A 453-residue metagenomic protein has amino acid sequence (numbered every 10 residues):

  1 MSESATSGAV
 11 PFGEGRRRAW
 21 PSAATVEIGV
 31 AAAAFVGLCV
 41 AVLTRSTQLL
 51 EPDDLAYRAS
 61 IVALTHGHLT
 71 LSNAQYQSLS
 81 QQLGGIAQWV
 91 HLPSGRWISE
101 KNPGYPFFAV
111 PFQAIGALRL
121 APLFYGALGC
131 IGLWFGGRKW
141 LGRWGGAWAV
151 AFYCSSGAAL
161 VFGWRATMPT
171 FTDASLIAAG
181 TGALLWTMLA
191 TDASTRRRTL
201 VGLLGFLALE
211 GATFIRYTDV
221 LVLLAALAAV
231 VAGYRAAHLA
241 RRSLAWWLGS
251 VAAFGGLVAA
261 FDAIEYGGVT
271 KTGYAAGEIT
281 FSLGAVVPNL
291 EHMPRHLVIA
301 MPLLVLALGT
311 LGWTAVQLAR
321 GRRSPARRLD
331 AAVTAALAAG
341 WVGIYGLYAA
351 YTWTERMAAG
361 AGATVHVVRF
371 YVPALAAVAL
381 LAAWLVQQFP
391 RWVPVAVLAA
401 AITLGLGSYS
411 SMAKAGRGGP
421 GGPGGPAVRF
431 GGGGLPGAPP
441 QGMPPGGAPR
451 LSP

Functional and structural regions predicted by a protein language model:
M1-T44, Y234-R235, R242-S250, G312-A319 (+2 more regions): Start-transfer (signal-anchor) and selected internal transmembrane alpha helices of multi-pass inner/ER membrane
E27-A31, W144, T199-L203, L207 (+4 more regions): Signature aromatic-anchored transmembrane alpha helix within multi-pass, membrane-resident enzymes that catalyze glycan
V30, C130-A158, A174-S175, T195-R196 (+1 more regions): Transmembrane-helix signature of polytopic, membrane-embedded enzymes that assemble or transfer cell-envelope glycans
P52, A121-L128, W148-S155, A159-T187 (+3 more regions): Multi-pass, polyprenyl lipid-linked donor-dependent membrane glycosyltransferases
R58, V62, H66-Y105, A109-F112 (+3 more regions): Interfacial juxtamembrane loops and adjacent helix segments that form the catalytic/substrate-binding surfaces
L128-W134, A228-A232, A237-H238, A252 (+3 more regions): Hydrophobic, aromatic-rich transmembrane alpha-helices and their immediate juxtamembrane boundary segments
G136, A149-V150, T199-R216, A226-A228 (+1 more regions): Membrane-interface alpha helices of multi-pass inner-membrane proteins
D219-V220, S243-T310, A338-T352, G407-A415: Membrane-lumen/periplasm interface segments of specific transmembrane helices in polyprenyl phosphate-linked
